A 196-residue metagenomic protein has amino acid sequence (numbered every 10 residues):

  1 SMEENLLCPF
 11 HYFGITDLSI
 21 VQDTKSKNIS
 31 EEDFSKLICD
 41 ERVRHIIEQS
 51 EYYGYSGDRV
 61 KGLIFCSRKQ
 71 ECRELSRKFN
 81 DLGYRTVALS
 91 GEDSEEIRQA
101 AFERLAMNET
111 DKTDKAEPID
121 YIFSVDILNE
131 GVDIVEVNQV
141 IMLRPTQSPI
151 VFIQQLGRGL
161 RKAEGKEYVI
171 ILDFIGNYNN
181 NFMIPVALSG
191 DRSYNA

Functional and structural regions predicted by a protein language model:
S1-L63: Conserved interdomain linker/interface between the two RecA-like ATPase lobes of SF2 helicase motors
N5, I122-V137, G157-R161: SF2 helicase motor core recognition
L7-F10, L82-R85, V135-Q139, Q147 (+1 more regions): Short glycine-/polar-rich loops that comprise or flank the Walker A/P-loop and associated switch/sensor motifs
H45, E51-G57, K61-G62, R68 (+1 more regions): Long, largely alpha-helical accessory region at the distal end of helicase-like NTP-driven motors
L63-F65, V87, I141: Conserved beta-strand elements of the Class I
E71-K78, E130, V151: Phosphate- and divalent-cation-binding pockets in alpha/beta enzyme and binding domains that engage nucleotide-derived
R73-E74, Y84-L128: Conserved helicase ATPase core of P-loop NTP-dependent helicases/translocases
P149-Q154, R158-L188: Conserved segment of the helicase C-terminal RecA-like domain
